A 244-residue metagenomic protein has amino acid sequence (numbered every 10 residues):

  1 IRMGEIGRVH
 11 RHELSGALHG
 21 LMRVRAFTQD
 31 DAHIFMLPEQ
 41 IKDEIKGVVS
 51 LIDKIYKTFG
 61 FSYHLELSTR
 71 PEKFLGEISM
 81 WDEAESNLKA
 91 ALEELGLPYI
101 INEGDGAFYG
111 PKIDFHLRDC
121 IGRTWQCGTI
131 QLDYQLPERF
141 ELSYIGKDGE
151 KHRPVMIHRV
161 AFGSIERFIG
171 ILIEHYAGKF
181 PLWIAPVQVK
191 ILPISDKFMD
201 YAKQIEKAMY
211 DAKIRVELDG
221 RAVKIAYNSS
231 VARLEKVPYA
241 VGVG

Functional and structural regions predicted by a protein language model:
I1-G244: NTP/phosphate- and nucleic-acid-binding module
